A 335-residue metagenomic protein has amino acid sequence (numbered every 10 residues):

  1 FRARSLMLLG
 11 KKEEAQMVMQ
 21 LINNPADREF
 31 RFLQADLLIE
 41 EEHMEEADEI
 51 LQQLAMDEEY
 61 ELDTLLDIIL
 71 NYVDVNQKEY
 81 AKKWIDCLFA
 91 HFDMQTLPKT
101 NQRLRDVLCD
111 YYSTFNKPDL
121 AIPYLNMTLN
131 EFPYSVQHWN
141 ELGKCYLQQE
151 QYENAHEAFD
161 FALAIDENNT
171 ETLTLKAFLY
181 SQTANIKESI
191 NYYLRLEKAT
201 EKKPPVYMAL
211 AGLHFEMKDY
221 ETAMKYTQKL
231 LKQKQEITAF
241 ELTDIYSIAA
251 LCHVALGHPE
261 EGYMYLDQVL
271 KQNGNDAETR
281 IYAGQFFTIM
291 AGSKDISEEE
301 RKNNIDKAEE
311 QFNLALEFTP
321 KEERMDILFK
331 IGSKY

Functional and structural regions predicted by a protein language model:
L8, E40, D74-V75, T114 (+5 more regions): Register position in tetratricopeptide repeats
L21-I22, Q53-L54, L88, M127-T128 (+5 more regions): Canonical positions in the second alpha-helix
N24-P25, M56-D57, H91-L97, E131 (+5 more regions): Structural marker of alpha-solenoid helical repeat scaffolds
E29, D63, K99, R103 (+7 more regions): Start-of-helix register in tetratricopeptide repeats
